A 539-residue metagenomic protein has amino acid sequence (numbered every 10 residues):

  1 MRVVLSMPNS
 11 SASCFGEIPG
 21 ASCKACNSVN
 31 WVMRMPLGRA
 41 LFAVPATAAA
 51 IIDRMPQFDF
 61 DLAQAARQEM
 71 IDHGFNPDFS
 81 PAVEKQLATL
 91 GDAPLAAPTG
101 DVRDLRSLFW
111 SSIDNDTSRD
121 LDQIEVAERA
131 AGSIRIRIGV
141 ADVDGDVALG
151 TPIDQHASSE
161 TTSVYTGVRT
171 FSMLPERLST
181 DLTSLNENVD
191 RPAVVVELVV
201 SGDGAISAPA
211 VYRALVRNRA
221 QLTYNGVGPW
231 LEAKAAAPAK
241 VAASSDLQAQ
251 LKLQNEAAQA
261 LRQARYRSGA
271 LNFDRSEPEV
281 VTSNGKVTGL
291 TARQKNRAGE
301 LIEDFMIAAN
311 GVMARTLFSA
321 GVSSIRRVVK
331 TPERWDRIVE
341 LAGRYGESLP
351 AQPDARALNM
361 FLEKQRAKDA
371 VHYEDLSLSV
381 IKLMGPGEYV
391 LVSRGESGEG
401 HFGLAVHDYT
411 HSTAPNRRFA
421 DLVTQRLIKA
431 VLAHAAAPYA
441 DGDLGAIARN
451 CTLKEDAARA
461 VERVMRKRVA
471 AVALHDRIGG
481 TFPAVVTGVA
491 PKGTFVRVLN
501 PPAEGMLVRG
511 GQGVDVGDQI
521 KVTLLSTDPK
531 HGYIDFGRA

Functional and structural regions predicted by a protein language model:
R2, P19, A25-P36: Alpha-helix boundary/capping motif
L5-P8, R34-R39, P45: Hydrophobic helix segments
S6, S10-S13, S22, S28: Serine residues within intrinsically disordered or low-complexity segments
A48-F75, F79-V508, Q512-G517, T527-I534: Electropositive polyanion-binding surfaces
I520: Exposed beta-strand face motif in extracellular beta-rich ectodomains
F536-A539: Short, compositionally biased
